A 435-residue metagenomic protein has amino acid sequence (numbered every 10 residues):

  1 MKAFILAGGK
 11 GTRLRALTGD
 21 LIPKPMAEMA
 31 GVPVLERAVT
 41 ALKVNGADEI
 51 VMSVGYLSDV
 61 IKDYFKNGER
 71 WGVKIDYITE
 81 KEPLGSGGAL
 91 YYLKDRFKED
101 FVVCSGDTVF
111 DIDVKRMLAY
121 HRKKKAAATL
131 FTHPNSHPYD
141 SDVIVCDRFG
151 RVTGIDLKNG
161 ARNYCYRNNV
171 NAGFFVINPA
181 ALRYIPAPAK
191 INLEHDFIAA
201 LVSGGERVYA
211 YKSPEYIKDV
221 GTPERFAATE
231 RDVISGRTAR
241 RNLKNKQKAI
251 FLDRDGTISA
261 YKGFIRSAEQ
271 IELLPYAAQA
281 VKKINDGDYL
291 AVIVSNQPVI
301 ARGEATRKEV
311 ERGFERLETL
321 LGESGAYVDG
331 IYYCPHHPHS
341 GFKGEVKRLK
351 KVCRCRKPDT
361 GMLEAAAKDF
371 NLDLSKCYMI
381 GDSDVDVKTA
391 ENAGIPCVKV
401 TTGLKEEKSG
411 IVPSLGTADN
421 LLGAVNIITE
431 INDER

Functional and structural regions predicted by a protein language model:
M1-D59, L274-P275: N-terminal glycine-rich phosphate-binding loop and ensuing alpha1 helix
V32-E49, D63, A277-D288, R316-S324: A short, N-terminal amphipathic alpha-helix
S53, A277, V281-L317, Y327-G341 (+1 more regions): Substrate-recognition element of Asp-dependent hydrolases with the DxDx(T/V) motif
K62-R148: Conserved beta-loop-beta/alpha segment of the NTase-like Rossmann-fold superfamily that binds/positions NTPs
F101-V102, V109, K115-R122, H133-P138 (+1 more regions): Catalytic-core segments of class I nucleotidyltransferases/pyrophosphorylases that form NMP-activated intermediates
V102, V346-D384: Conserved Lys-Pro-Asp/Glu-containing loop-to-beta segment of HAD-superfamily phosphomonoesterases, centered on
Q247-A291: Active-site neighborhood of HAD-like aspartate-dependent phosphohydrolases
Y378-G416: Acidic, Mg2+-coordinating phosphoryl-transfer loop and its flanking beta/alpha structural elements, shared across
